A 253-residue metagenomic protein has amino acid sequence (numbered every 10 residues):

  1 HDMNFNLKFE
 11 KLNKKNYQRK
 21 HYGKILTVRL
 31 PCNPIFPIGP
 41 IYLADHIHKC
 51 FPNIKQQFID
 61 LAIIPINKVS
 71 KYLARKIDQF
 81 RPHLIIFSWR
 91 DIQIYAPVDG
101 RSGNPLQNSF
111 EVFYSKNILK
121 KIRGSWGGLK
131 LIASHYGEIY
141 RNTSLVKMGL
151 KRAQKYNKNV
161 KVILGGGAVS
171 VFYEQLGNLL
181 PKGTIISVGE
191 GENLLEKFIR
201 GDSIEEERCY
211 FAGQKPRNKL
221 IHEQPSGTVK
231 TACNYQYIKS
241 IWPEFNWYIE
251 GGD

Functional and structural regions predicted by a protein language model:
H1-D253: Acidic, low-complexity intrinsically disordered segments
